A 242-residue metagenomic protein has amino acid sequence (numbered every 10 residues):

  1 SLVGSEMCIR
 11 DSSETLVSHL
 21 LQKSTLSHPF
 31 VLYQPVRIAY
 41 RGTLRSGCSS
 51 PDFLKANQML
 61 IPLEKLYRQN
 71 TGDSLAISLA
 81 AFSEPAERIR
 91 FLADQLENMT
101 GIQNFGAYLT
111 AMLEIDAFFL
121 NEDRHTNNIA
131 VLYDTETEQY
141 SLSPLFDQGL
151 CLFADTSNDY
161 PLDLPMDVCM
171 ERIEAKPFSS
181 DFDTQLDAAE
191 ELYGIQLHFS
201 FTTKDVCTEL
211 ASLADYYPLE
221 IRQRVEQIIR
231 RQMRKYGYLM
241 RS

Functional and structural regions predicted by a protein language model:
L2-C8: Short, small-residue-biased leader/transition segments that mark boundaries at the very start of proteins
I9-P29: A conserved alpha-helical element in kinase catalytic cores
Q22, E136-S242: C-terminal catalytic region of ATP-dependent kinase domains
L26-Q34, H125: Short secondary-structure capping/junction motifs at helix and strand boundaries
V36-G42: Short beta-strand micro-motifs within the conserved protein kinase catalytic domain, predominantly in the N-lobe
R45-S50: A conserved loop-to-beta-strand element in the N-lobe of protein kinase catalytic cores that borders the ATP-binding
D52-L113: ATP-dependent phospho-/nucleotidyl transfer catalytic cores
E87-S157: Conserved kinase catalytic-core segment
